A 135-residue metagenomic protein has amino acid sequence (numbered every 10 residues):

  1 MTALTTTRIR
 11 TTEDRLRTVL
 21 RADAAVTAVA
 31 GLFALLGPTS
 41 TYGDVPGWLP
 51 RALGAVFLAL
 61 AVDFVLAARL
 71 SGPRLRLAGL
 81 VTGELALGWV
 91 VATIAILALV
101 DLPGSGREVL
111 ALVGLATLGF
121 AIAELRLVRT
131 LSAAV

Functional and structural regions predicted by a protein language model:
M1-T27: Cytosolic juxtamembrane helix and N-cap/initiation of the first transmembrane helix
T7-R10, R15, D63-G72, E124-R126: C-terminal ends of transmembrane helices
L16, L77-G79, T117: A generic hydrophobic-helix recognition signal that picks specific residues within alpha-helical hydrophobic
A22-L35, G47-R69, V81-W89, T93 (+1 more regions): Core segments of alpha-helical transmembrane spans in multipass integral membrane proteins
P38-G43, F64-L75, A95-D101: Juxtamembrane helix-break-helix junctions at the cytosolic face of small multi-pass alpha-helical membrane proteins
G43-P50, R76-L80, L102-V113: Non-cytosolic membrane-interface motifs at loop->transmembrane helix junctions
A92-A111, V128-T130: Membrane-helix boundary connector in multi-pass membrane proteins
A98, L115-V135: Membrane-water interface at the C-terminal end of transmembrane alpha helices
